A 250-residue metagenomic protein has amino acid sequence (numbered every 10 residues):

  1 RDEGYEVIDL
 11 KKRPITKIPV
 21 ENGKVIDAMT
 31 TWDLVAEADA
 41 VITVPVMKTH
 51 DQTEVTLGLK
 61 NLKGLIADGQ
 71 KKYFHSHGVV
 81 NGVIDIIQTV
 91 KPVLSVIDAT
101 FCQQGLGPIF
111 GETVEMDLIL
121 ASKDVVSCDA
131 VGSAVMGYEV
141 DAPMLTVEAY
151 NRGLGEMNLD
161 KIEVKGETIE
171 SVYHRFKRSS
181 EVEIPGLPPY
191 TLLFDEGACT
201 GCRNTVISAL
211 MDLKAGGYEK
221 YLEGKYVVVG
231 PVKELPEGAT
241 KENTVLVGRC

Functional and structural regions predicted by a protein language model:
R1-C250: Extended, low-polarity segments enriched in aliphatic/aromatic residues
